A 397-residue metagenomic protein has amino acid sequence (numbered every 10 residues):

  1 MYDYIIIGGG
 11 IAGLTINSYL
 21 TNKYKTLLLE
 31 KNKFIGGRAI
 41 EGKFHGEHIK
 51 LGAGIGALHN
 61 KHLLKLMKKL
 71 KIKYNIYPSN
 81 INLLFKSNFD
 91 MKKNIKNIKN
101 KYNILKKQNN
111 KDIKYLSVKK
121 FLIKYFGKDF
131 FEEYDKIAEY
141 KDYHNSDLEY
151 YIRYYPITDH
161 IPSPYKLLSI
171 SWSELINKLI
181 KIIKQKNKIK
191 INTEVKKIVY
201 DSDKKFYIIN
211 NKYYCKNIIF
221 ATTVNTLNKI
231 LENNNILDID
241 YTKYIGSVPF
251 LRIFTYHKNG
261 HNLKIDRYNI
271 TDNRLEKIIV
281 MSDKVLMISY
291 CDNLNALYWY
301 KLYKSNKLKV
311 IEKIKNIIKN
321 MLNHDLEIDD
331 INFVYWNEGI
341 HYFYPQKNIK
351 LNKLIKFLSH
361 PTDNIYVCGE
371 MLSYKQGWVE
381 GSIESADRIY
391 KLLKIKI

Functional and structural regions predicted by a protein language model:
Y2-L28: N-terminal Rossmann-like FAD-binding beta1-loop-alpha1 element of flavoenzymes
T15, R274-I397: Conserved flavin/dinucleotide-binding core of flavoenzymes
T21-F44: Glycine-rich FAD pyrophosphate-binding loop
G37-L63, P78-I81, K141-D142, S146-P156: Glycine-rich active-site loop/strand segments that organize a redox cofactor
E47-K111: Dinucleotide-binding Rossmann-like beta1-alpha1 core, especially the glycine-rich loop that anchors the ADP
H62-L84, K128-K136, S247, H261-D266 (+1 more regions): A short alpha-helix-loop-beta-strand transition element characteristic of N-terminal alpha/beta dinucleotide-binding
K107-E194, D201-K204, A221, T226 (+2 more regions): Active-site/ligand-binding neighborhood in enzyme catalytic cores
V199-D201, K212-K264, H324: Central helical "cap/lid" subdomain
